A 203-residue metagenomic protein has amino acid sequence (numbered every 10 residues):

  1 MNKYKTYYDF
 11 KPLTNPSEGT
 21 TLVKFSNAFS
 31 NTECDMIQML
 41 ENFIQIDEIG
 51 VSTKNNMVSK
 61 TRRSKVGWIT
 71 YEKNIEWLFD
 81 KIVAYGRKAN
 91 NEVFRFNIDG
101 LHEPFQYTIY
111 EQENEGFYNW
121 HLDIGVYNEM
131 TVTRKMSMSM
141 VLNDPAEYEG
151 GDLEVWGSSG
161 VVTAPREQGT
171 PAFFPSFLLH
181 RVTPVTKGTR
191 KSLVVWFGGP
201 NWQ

Functional and structural regions predicted by a protein language model:
M1-P171, F177-Q203: Fe(II)/2-oxoglutarate oxygenase catalytic core
